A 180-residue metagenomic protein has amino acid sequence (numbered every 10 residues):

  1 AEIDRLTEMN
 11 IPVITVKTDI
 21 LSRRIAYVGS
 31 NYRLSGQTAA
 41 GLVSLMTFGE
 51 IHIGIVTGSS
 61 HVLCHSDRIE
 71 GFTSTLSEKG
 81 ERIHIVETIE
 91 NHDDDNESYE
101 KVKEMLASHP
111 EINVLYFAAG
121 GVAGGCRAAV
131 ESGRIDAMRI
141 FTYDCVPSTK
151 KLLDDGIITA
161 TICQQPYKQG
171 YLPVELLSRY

Functional and structural regions predicted by a protein language model:
A1-R5, F72, E87-S148: Hydrophobic alpha-helical
E2-L34, V146-D154: Flexible loop/hinge segments that line or gate small-molecule binding clefts
T7-E8, M46, E50, S74-K79 (+2 more regions): Non-catalytic structural scaffold of enzyme domains
I25, N113, T159: Conserved acidic residues
V28-I53, S98-Y99, T149, Q165-Y180: Hydrophobic alpha-helical segments within soluble ligand-binding/sensing domains
A40-R82, V86-E87, L177: An alpha-beta-alpha
G133-A137, F141-Y180: Flexible loop/turn connectors
